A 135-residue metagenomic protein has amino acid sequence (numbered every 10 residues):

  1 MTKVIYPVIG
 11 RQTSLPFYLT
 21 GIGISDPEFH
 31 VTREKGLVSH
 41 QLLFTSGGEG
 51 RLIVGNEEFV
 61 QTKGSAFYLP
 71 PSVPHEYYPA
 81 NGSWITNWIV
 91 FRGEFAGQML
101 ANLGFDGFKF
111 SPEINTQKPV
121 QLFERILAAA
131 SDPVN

Functional and structural regions predicted by a protein language model:
M1-S65, V73, P79-N81, D106-F110: Generic protein-terminus/edge-of-domain signal
S14, W88-F91, I114-K118: A generic short alpha-helical patch detector that favors 3-5-residue windows in or near N-terminal regions
Y18, Q41-F44, F95, K118-L122: Amphipathic, well-ordered alpha-helical segments in soluble domains
Q41-F44, A66-L69, G82-M99: A short hydrophobic beta-strand segment most commonly corresponding to one strand of the jelly-roll/cupin
T45-G48, Y78, V90, N115 (+1 more regions): Alpha-helix boundary/capping detector
G50-N56, P74-H75, S83-W84, Q98-A101 (+1 more regions): Short C-terminal domain-edge/linker segments immediately following a structured domain
M99-N135: Amphipathic alpha-helical segments enriched in hydrophobic/aromatic residues interleaved with Lys/Arg
